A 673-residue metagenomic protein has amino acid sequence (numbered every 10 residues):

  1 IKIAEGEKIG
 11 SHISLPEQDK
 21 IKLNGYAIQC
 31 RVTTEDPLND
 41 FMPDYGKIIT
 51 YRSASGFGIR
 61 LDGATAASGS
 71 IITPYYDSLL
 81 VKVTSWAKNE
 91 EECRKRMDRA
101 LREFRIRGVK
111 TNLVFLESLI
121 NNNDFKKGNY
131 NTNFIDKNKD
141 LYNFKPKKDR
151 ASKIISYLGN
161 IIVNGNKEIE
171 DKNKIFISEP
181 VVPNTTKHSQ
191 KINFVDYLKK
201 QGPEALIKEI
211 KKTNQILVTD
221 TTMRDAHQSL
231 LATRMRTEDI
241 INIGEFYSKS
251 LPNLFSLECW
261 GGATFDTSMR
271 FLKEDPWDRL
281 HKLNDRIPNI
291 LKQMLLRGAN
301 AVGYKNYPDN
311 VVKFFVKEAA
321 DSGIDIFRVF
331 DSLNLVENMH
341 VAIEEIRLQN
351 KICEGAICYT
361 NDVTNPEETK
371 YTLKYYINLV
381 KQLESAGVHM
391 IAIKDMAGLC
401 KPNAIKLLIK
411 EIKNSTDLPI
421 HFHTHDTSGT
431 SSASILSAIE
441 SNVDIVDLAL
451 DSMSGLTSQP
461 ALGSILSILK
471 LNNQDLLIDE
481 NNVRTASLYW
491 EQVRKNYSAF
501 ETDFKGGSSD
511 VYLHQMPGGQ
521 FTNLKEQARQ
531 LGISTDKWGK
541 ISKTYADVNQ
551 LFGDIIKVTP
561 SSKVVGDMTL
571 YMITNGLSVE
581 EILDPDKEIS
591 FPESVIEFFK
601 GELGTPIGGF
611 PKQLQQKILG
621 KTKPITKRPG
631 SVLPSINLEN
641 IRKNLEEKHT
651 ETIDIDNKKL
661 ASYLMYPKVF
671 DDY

Functional and structural regions predicted by a protein language model:
K2-H188, S662-Y673: Catalytic cores of soluble metabolic enzymes centered on carboxylation/carboxyl-transfer
L101-I106, F134, N138-I207, D220-S229 (+3 more regions): Terminal or standalone catalytic/regulatory effector modules within metabolic enzymes and repeat proteins
V218, A226, V329, I391 (+3 more regions): Conserved, mostly hydrophobic/aromatic
V218-T221, F255-C259, I290-N300, D325-V329 (+4 more regions): Hydrophobic faces of well-ordered beta-strands that scaffold small-molecule active sites in alpha/beta enzyme cores
G261-C353, I357-N378, G398-P402: Active-site beta->alpha loop and helix N-cap motifs at the rims of alpha/beta catalytic domains
V311, K374-N378, S428-V443: Catalytic cores of alpha/beta
V329-S332, D395, S441-S458: Glycine-rich phosphate-binding active-site loops on the catalytic face of alpha/beta enzymes
S454-L477: C-terminal helical cap(s) of enzyme catalytic domains, especially alpha/beta-barrels
